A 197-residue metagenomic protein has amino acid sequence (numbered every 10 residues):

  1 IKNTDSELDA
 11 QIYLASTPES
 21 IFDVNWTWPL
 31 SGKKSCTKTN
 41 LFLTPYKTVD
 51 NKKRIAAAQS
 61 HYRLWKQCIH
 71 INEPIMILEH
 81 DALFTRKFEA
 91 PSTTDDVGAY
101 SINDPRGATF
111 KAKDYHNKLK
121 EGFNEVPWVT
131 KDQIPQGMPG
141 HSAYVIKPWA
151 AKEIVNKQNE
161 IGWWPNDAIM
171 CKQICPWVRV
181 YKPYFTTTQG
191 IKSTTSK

Functional and structural regions predicted by a protein language model:
I1-L78, A82-K197: An acidic/histidine-cluster motif and surrounding catalytic segment that typifies divalent-metal-assisted enzyme active
